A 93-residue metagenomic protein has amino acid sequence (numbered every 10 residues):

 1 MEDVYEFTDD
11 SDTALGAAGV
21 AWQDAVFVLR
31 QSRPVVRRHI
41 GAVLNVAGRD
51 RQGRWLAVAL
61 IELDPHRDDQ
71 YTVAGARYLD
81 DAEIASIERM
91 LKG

Functional and structural regions predicted by a protein language model:
M1-G93: Ribonuclease/tRNase effector modules and their secretory precursors
